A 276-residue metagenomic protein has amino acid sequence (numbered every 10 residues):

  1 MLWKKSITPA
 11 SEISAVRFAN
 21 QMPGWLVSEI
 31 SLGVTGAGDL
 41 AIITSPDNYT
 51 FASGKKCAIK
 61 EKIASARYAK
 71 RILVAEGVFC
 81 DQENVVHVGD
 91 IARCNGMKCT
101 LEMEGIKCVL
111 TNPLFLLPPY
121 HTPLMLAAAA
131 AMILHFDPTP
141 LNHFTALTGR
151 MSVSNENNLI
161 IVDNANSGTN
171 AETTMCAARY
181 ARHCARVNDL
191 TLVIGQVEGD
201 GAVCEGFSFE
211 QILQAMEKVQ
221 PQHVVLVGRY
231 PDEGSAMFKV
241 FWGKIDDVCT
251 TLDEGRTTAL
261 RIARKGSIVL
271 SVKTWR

Functional and structural regions predicted by a protein language model:
L2-T8, N48-K55, P140, N166-G168 (+2 more regions): Short, flexible loop segments at the rims of nucleotide/cofactor-binding pockets, characterized by
W3-Q82: Flexible active-site lid/hinge loop adjacent to a nucleotide/diphosphate and Mg2+-phosphate binding pocket
K4, G38-S45, A69-I72, D81-K107 (+1 more regions): Active-site regions of enzymes building and remodeling cell-envelope glycoconjugates
E12-A15, S28-S31, A58-A64, T148-G149 (+3 more regions): A generic local structural motif
I13-N20, M125-A131, M175, R179: Predominant activation on well-ordered alpha-helical scaffold segments within soluble catalytic domains
G36-G38, A52-S53, Q82-V85, E172 (+2 more regions): Short glycine-/acidic-enriched loop or helix-start segments at secondary-structure transitions that form or flank
F51, K55-K56, E83-T174: Adenine nucleotide phosphate-binding catalytic loops in nucleotide-utilizing enzymes
M132-F136, G149-R276: ATP-dependent carboxylate-amine ligase
